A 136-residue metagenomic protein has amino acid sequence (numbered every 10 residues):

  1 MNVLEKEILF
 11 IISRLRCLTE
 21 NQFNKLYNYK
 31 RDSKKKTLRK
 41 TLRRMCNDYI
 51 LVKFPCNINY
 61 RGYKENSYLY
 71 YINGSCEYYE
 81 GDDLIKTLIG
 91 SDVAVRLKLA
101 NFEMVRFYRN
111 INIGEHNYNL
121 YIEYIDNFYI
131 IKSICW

Functional and structural regions predicted by a protein language model:
M1-Y78: Nuclease-adjacent, charged terminal/linker segments that flank catalytic cores
M45-D48, E77-I85, Y124-C135: Short, Lys/Arg-enriched charge-dense amphipathic segments
K53-C56, I85-G90, S133-W136: Short, surface-exposed, charge-dense and proline/glycine-enriched linear segments
K64-I111: Solvent-exposed, charged helical/coil patches that constitute nucleic-acid or partner-interaction surfaces
R96-W136: Active-site metal-binding core of divalent-cation-utilizing nuclease and nuclease-like domains
